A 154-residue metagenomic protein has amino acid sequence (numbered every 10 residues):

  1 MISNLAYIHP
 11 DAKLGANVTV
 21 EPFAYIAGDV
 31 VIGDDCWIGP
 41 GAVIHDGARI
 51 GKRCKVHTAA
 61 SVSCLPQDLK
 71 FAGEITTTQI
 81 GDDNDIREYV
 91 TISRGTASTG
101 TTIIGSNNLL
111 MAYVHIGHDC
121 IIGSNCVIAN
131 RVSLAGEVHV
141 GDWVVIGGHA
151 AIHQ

Functional and structural regions predicted by a protein language model:
I2-Q154: Structural signal for interior beta-strand "rungs" in well-ordered beta-sheet cores of soluble enzyme domains
